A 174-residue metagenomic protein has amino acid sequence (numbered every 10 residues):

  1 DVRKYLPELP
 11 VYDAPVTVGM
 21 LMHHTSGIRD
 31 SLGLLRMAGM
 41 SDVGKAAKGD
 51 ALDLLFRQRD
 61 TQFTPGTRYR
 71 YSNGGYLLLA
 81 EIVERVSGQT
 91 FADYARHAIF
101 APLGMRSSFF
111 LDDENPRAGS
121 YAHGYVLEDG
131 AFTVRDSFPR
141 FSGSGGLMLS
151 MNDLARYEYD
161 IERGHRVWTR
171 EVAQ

Functional and structural regions predicted by a protein language model:
D1-Y12, L103: Short, glycine/proline-biased beta-turn/loop segments that scaffold the active-site neighborhood
D13-Q174: Short, surface-exposed loop or secondary-structure junction motifs that flank catalytic or metal-binding residues
